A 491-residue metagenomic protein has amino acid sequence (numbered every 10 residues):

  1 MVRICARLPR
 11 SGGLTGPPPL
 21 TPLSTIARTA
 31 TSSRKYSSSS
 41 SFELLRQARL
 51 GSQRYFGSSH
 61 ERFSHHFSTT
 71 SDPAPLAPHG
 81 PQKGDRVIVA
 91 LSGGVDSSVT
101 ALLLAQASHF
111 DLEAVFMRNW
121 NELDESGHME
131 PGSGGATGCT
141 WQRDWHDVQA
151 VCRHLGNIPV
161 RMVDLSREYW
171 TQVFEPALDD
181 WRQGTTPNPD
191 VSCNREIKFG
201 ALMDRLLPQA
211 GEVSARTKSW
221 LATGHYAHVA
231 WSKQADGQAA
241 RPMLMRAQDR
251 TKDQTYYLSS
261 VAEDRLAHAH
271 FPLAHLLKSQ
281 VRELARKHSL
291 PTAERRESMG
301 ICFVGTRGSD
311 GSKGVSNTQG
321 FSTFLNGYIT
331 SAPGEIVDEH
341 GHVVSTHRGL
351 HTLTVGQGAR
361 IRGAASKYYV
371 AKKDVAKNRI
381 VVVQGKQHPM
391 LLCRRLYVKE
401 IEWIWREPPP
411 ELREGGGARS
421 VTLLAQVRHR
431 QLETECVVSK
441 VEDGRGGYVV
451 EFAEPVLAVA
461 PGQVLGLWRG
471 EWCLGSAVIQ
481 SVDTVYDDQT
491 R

Functional and structural regions predicted by a protein language model:
M1-A27, S33, S40-L44: N-terminal chloroplast transit peptides
R3, R10, R46-R49, Y55-S260 (+2 more regions): ATP-dependent adenylation/nucleotidyltransferase module used to activate substrates
I4-A6, L20, S24, H65-F67 (+2 more regions): Hydrophobic transmembrane signal anchors and adjacent membrane-proximal interface regions, especially in viral
S11, G16-L20, Y55, E61 (+1 more regions): Intrinsically disordered, low-complexity, compositionally biased regions/tails
A30, Y36-S37, R49, L102: A ubiquitous, low-specificity "background" feature that marks scattered single residues across proteins without
S39, Q47, G51-Q53, G57 (+2 more regions): Short amphipathic alpha-helical "recognition" segments used for binding
S92-V95, A222-H228, Q234, Q238-R491: AMP-forming adenylation/ATP pyrophosphatase catalytic core
